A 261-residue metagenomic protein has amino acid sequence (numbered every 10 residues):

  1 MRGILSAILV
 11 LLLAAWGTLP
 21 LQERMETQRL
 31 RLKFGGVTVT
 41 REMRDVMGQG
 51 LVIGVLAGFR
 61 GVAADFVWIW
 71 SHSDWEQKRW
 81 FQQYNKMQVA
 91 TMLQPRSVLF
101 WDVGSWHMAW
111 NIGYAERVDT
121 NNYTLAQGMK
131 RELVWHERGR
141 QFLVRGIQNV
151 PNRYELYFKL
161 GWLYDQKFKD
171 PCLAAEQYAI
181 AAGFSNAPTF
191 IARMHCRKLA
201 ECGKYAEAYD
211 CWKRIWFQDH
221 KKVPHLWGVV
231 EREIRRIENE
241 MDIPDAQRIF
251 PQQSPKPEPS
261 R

Functional and structural regions predicted by a protein language model:
M1-G3, Y209: N-terminal leader/targeting peptides and immediately adjacent processing regions
G3-P20: Hydrophobic membrane-insertion alpha-helices, especially the h-region of bacterial N-terminal signal peptides
P20-R153, F158-K167, P171-G183, A192-C196 (+2 more regions): Short coil/linker segments at helix-helix boundaries
P188: Active-site-proximal binding-pocket segments
C202-R261: Terminal, low-structured helical/coil segments at or just beyond the last alpha-helical repeat
